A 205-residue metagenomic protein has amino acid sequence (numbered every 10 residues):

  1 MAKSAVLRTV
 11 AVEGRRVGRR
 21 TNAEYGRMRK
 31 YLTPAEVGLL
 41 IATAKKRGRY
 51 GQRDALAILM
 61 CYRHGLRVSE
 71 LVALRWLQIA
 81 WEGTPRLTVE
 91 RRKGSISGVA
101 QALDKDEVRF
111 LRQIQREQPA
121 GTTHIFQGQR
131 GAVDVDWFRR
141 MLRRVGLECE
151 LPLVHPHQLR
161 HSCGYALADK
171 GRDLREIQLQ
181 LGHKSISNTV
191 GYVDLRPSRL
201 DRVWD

Functional and structural regions predicted by a protein language model:
M1-D205: Conserved catalytic core of the tyrosine transesterase superfamily
